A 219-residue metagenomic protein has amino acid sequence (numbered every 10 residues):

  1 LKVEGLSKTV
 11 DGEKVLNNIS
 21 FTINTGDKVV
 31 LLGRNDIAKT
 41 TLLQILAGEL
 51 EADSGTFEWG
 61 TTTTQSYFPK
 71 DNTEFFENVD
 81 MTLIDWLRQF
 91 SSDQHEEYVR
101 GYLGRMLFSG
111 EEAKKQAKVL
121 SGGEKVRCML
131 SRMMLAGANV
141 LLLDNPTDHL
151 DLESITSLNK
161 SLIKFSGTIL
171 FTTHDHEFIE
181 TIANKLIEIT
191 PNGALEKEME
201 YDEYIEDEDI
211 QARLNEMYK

Functional and structural regions predicted by a protein language model:
L1-K219: ABC ATP-binding cassette signature C-motif
